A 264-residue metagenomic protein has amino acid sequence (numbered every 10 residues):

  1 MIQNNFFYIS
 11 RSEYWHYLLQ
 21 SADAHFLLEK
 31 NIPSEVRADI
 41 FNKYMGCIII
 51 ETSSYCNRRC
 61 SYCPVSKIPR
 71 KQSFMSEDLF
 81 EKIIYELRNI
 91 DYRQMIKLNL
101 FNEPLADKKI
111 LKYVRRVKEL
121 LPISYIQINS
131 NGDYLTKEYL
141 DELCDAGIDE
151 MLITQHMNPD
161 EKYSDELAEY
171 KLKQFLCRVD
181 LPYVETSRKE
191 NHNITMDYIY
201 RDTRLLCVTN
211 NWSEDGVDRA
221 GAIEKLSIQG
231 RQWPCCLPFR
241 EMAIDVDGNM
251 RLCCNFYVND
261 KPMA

Functional and structural regions predicted by a protein language model:
M1-I68, R88, C253-C254: N-terminal pre-core extensions flanking Radical SAM catalytic domains
N4, Y44-I49, S213-A264: Accessory C-terminal segments flanking Radical SAM cores
I9-S10, H16-L19, P64, K82 (+4 more regions): Intrinsically disordered, low-complexity regions enriched in small/polar residues
L28, I32-P33, Y139, S164 (+1 more regions): Alpha-helix capping and helix-coil boundary motifs
L28-P33, F80, K189, K225 (+1 more regions): Short amphipathic alpha-helical surface micro-motifs
D39-G221, G230-W233: Conserved glycine-rich "GG(E/T)P / GGGxP" loop and the immediately following alpha-helix in the radical SAM core
